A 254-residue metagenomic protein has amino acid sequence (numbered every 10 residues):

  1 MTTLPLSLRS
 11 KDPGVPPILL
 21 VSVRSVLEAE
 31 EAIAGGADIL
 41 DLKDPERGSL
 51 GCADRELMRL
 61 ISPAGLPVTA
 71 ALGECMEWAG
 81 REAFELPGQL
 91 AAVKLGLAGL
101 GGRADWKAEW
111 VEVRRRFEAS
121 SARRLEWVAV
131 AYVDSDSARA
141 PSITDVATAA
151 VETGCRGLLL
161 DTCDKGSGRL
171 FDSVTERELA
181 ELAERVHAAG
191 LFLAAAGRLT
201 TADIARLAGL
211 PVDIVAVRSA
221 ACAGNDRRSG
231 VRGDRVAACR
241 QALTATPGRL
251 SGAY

Functional and structural regions predicted by a protein language model:
M1-S22, S121-A122, E181, S251-Y254: N-terminal amphipathic alpha-helix/helix-capping segment at the start of soluble metabolic enzymes
T3, R55-S62, R103-R115, V217-Y254: C-terminal helical cap(s) of enzyme catalytic domains, especially alpha/beta-barrels
P17-D38, C75: N-terminal basic/disordered segments at the start of proteins
R24, S49-L57, G101-A108, A138-D145 (+2 more regions): Alpha-helix N-cap and loop-to-helix initiation/capping positions
L27-E28, L57, W78-E82, D145-V146 (+1 more regions): Short acidic active-site motifs
A32, L158, L207, C239: Conserved, mostly hydrophobic/aromatic
D38-G51, G88-A104, G157-S167, L210-V236: Glycine-rich phosphate-binding active-site loops on the catalytic face of alpha/beta enzymes
A64-F171, E181-F192: Conserved anion-binding
